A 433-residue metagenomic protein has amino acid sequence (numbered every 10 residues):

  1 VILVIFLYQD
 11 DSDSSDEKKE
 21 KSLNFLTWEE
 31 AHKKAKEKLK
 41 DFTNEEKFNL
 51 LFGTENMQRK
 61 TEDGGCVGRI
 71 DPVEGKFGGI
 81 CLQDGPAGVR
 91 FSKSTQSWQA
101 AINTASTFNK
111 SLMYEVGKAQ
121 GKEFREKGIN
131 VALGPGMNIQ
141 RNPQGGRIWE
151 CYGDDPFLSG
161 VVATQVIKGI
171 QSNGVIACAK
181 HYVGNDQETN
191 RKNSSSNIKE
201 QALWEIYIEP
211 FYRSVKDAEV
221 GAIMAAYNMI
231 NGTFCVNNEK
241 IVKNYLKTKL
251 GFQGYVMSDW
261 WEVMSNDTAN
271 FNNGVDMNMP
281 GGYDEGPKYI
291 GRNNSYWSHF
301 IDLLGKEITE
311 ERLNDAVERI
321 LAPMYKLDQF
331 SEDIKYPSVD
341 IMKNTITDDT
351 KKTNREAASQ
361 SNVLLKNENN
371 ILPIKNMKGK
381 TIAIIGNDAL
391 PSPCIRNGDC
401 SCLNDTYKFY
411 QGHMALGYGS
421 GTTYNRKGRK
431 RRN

Functional and structural regions predicted by a protein language model:
V1-V4: Hydrophobic membrane-insertion alpha-helices, especially the h-region of bacterial N-terminal signal peptides
F6-N433: Glycoside hydrolase catalytic-domain context in secreted enzymes
